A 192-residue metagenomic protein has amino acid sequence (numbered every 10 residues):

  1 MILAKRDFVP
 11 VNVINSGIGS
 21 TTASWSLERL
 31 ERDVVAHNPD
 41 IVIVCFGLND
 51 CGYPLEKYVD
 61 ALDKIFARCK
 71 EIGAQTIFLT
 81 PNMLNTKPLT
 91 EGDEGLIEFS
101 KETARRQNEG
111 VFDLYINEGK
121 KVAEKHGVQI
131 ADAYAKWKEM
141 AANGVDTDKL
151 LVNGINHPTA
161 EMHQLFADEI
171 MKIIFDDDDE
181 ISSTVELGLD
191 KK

Functional and structural regions predicted by a protein language model:
M1-N12, W25-K191: Alpha-helical cap/lid subdomain in secreted, periplasmic, or secretory-pathway luminal O-acyl-processing enzymes
N15-T22: Short beta->alpha junction loops
